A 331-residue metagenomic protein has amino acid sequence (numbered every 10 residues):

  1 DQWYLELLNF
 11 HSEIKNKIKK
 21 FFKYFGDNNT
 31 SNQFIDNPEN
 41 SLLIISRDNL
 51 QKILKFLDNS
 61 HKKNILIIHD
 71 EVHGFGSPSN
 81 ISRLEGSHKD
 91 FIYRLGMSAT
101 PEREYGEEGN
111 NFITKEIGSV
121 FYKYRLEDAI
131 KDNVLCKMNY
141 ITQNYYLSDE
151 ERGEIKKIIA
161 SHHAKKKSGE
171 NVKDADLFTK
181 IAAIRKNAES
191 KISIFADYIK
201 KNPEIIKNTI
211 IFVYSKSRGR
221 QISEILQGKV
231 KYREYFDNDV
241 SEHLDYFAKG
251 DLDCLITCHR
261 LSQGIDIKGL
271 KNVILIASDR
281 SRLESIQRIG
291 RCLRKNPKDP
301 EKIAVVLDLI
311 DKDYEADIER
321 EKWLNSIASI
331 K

Functional and structural regions predicted by a protein language model:
D1, I141-S223: Conserved strand-helix element at the start of the C-terminal RecA-like helicase core
D1-D27: Conserved helix-turn-beta segment of the N-terminal RecA-like "Helicase ATP-binding" lobe in SF1/SF2 helicases
W3, K52-F56, E71-S87, D266-K268: Conserved ATPase-coupling elements of RecA-like P-loop NTPase cores
N28-L66, S77-R83: Conserved helix/coil segment N-terminal to the catalytic DExD/H
N29-D36, N208-F212, S217-I265: Conserved helicase ATPase core of P-loop NTP-dependent helicases/translocases
G74-M138: Post-DEXD/H (motif II) to motif III coupling segment of the RecA-like Helicase ATP-binding lobe
L126-C136, S281-I286, R294-K331: A conserved SF2-helicase RecA2
C254-T257, Q263-D279, E284-Q287, A304-L309: A short beta-strand element within the Helicase C-terminal
